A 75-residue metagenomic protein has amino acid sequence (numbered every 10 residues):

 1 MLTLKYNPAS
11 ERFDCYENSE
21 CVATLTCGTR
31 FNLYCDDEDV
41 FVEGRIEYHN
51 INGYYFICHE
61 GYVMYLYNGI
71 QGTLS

Functional and structural regions predicted by a protein language model:
M1-K5, C27-F31, L74: Mixed-charge, low-complexity intrinsically disordered regions
M1-K5, V40-E47: Short small/polar-residue motifs
M1-T24: Mixed-charge, Lys/Arg-rich low-complexity intrinsically disordered regions
K5-N7, Y16, Y34, E47-H49 (+1 more regions): A structural detector for beta-sheet-dominated domains
P8, L25-R30, N50-N52, L66: A short, compositionally biased
R12-D14, C21, E38-F41, Y54-F56: Tryptophan-centered short beta-strand motifs
C21-D37: Short coil-to-beta transition motif at edge beta-strands of beta-rich domains
V42-S75: Short, compact, well-ordered microdomains
